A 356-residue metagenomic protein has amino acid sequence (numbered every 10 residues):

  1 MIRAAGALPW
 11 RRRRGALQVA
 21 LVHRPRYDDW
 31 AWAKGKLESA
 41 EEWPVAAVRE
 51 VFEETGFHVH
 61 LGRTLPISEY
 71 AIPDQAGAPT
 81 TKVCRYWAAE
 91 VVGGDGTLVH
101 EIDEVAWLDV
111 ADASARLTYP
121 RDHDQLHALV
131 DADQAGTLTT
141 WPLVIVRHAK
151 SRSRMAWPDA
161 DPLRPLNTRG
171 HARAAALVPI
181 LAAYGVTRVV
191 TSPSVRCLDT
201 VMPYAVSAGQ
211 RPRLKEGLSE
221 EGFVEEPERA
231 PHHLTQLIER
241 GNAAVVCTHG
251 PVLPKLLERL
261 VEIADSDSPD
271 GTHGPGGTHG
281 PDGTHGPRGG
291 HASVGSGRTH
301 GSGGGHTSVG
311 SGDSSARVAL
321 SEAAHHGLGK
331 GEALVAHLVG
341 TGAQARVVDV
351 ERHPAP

Functional and structural regions predicted by a protein language model:
M1-W32, L143-H148: N-terminal strand-loop-strand
P9, H23, Y86-E90, W107 (+1 more regions): Short, well-ordered beta-strand micro-motif
A16-H58, W157-R164: Conserved Nudix-box catalytic region and its N-terminal flanking loop in Nudix hydrolases and closely related
G35, L138-E226, P254, I263-A264 (+2 more regions): Active-site-proximal alpha-helix that buttresses catalytic centers in soluble enzyme cores
G56-G94: Active-site segment of metal-dependent pyrophosphate-handling enzymes, primarily the Nudix hydrolase catalytic core
Y86-A88, G93-D133: NUDIX/MutT-family hydrolases
L143-V144, N242-P251: Generic beta-sheet signal
A172, A176-R188, E220-R240, E258-G274 (+4 more regions): Acidic, low-complexity terminal tails and accessory targeting/binding regions of phosphate-metabolizing enzymes
